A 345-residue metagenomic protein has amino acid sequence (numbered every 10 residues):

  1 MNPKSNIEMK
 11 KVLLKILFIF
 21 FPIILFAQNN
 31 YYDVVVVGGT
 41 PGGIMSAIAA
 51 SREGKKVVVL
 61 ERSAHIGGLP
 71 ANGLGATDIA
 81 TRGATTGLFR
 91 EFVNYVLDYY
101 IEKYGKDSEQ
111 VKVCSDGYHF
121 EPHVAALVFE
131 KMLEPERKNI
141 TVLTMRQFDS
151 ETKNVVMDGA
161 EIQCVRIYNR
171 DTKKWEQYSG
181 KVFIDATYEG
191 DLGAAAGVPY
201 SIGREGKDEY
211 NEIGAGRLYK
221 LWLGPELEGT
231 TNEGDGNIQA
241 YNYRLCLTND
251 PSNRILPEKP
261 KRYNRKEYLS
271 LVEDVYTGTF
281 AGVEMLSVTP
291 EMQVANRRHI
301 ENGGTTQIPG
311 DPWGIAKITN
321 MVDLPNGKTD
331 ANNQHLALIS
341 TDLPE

Functional and structural regions predicted by a protein language model:
M1-N29: Bacterial Sec-dependent N-terminal signal peptides
N30-T40: Beta1/beta-strand and adjacent pyrophosphate-binding region of the FAD-binding site in flavoprotein oxidoreductases
D33, G54-K56, K181: Residues that mark the start of a beta-strand
G43: N-terminal Rossmann-fold NAD(P) dinucleotide-binding loop
A50: Aromatic pocket-lining residues of Rossmann-like dinucleotide-binding sites
K55-K56, E61-N154, S201, Y210 (+1 more regions): Conserved N-terminal/central alpha/beta ligand/cofactor-binding core
M145-S150, V155-C164, Y168-V182, A186-E345: Flavin (FAD/FMN)-binding glycine-rich loop and adjacent Rossmann-like elements that form
